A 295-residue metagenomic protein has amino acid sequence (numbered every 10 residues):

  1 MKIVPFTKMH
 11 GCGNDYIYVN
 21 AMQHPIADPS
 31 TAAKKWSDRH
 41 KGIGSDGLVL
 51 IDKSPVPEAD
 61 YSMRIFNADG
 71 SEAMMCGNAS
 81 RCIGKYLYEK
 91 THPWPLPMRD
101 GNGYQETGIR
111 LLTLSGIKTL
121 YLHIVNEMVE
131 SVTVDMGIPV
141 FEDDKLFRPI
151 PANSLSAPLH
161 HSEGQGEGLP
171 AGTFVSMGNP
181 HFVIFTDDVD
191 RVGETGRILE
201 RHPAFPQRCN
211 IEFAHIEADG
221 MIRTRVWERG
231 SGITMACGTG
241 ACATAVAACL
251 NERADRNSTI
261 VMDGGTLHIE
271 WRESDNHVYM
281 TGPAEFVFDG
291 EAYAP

Functional and structural regions predicted by a protein language model:
M1-M128, G166-P170, V175, F182-P295: A glycine-rich beta-to-alpha transition motif near the start of alpha/beta enzyme domains, typified by
A73, S131, D144-L146: Flexible, glycine/proline-enriched loop segments at strand-loop-helix junctions that form or flank small-ligand binding
M128-M136: Short, solvent-exposed secondary-structure boundary/capping segments
I138-P170: Active-site glycine-rich loop that binds ribose-phosphate moieties when present
P139, N179-P180: Short glycine-rich anion-binding loops that position phosphate/pyrophosphate groups of nucleotides and phosphorylated
